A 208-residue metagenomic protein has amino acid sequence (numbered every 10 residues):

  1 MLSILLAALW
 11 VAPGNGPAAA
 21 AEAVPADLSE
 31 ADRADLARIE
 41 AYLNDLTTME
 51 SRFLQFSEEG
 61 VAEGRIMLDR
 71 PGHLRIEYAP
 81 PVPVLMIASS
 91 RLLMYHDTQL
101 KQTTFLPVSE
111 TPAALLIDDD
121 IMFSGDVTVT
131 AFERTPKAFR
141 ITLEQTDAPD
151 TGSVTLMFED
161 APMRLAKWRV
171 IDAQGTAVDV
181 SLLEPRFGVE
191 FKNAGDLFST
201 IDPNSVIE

Functional and structural regions predicted by a protein language model:
L2, L9-P17: C-terminal segment of classical bacterial N-terminal signal peptides
A7, A18-A23: Boundary at the C-terminal end of the N-terminal hydrophobic targeting segment
A23-L43: Extreme N-terminal tail/first-helix region
A41-E58: A short, Trp-centered hydrophobic/proline-enriched beta-strand micro-motif
L46-T48, V61-E63, D69-P71, P81 (+5 more regions): Extracytoplasmic
R65-L115, V178-D179: An acidic-aromatic
T98-Q145: Surface-exposed, polar helix/loop patches in the mature regions of secreted/periplasmic/lumenal proteins that form
S124-T128, R134-E208: Gly/Pro-enriched, hydrophobic low-complexity segments that function as extracytoplasmic propeptides/linkers
